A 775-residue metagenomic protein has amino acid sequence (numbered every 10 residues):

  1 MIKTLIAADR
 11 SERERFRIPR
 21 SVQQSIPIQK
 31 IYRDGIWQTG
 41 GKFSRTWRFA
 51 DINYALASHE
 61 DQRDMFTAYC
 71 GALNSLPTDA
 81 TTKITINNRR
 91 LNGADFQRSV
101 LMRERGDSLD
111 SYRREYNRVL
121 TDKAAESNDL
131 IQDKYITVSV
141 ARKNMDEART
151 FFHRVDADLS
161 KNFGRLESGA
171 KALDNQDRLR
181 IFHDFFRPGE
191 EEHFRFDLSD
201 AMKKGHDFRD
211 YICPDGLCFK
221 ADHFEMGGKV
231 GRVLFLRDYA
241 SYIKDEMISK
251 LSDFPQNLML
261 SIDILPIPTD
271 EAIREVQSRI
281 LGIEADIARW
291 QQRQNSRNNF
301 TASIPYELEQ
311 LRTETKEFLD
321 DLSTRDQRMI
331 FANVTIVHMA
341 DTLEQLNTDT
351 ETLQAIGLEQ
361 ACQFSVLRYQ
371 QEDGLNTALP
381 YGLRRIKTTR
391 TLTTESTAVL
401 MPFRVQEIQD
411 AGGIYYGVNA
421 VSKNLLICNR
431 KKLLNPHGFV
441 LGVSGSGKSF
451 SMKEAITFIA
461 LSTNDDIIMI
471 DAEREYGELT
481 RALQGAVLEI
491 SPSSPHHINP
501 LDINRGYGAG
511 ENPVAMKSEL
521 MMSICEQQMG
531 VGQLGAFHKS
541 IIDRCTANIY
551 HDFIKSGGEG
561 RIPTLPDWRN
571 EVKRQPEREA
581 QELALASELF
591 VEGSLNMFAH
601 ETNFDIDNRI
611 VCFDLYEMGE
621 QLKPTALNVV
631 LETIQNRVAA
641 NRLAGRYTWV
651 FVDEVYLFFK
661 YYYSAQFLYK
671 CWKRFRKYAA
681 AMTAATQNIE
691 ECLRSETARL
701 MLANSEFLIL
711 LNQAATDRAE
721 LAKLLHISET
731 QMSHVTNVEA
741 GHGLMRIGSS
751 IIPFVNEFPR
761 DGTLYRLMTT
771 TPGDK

Functional and structural regions predicted by a protein language model:
M1-F403: Extended, folded cores of ATP/NTP-driven motor/assembly subunits in large transport and secretion machines
I52, H59-T78, R89, S252 (+10 more regions): P-loop NTPase motor domains
V440: Hydrophobic anchor at the beta1->P-loop junction of P-loop NTPases
K448: Conserved lysine of the Walker
S451: Hydrophobic positions on the alpha1 helix immediately C-terminal to the Walker A/P-loop
F458-I468: Post-Walker A helix-loop "phosphate-sensing" segment adjacent to the P-loop in P-loop NTPases
Q484-L488, T697-L710: A short helix-turn-beta junction within AAA+ P-loop NTPase domains corresponding to the substrate/partner-engaging
L725-K775: Conserved P-loop NTPase
